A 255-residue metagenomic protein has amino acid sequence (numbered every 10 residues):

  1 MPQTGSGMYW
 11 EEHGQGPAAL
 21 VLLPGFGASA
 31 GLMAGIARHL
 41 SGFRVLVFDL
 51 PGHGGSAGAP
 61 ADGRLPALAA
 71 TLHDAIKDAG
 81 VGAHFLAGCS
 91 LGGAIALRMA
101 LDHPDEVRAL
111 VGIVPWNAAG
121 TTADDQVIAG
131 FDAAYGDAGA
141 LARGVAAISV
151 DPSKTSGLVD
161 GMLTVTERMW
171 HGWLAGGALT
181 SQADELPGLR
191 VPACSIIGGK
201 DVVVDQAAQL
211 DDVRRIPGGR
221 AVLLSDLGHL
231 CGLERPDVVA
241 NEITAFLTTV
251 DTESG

Functional and structural regions predicted by a protein language model:
S6-A57: Conserved HGGG/HGGXW glycine-rich cap/lid loop of the alpha/beta-hydrolase fold
G31-A37, L46-A87, N241: Active-site loop/oxyanion-hole signature of alpha/beta-hydrolase fold enzymes
L50-G52, P115, D226: Active-site loop/turn elements of alpha/beta-hydrolase fold enzymes, especially the short glycine-/histidine-rich
G88, G92, A96: Gly/Ala-rich beta-loop-alpha elbow adjacent to hydrolase catalytic centers
L97, L101-D102, E106-D137: Flexible "cap/lid" loop of the alpha/beta hydrolase fold
T121-T122, D137-G188: Conserved alpha/beta-hydrolase catalytic His-Asp/Glu region
P192-L227, L233: Conserved loop-alpha-helix segment in the C-terminal half of the alpha/beta-hydrolase fold that carries the catalytic
R220-G255: Catalytic active-site module of serine/aspartate enzymes centered on a nucleophile-bearing elbow/loop
